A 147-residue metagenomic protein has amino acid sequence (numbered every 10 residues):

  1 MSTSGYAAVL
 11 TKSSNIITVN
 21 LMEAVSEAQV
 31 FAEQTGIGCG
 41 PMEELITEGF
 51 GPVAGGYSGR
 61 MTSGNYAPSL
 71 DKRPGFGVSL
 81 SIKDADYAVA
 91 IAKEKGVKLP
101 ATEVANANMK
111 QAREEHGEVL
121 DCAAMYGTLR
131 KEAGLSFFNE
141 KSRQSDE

Functional and structural regions predicted by a protein language model:
S2: Short loop/edge segments at beta-strand edges and connector loops that shape dinucleotide/nucleotide cofactor-binding
Y6-E132: Helical "substrate-binding/catalytic lid" subdomain of Rossmann-like NAD(P)-dependent dehydrogenases/reductases
A133-N139: Short, charged low-complexity linker/loop segments at the C-terminal edge of domains
N139-E147: Eukaryotic N-terminal low-complexity, Ser/Thr- and Lys/Arg-rich leader segments that predominantly function as
